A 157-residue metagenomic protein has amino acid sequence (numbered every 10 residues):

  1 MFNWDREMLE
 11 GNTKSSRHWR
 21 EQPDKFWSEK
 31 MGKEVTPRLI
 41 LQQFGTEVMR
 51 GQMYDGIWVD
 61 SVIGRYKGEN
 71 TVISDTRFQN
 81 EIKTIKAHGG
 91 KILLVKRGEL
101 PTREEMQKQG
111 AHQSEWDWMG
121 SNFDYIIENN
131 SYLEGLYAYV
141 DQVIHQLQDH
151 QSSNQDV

Functional and structural regions predicted by a protein language model:
M1-E69: ATP-dependent small-molecule kinase phosphotransfer cores that center on conserved nucleotide phosphate-binding segments
L41, I73, I127: Residue-level signature of catalytic and energy-coupling elements of molecular machines, predominantly ATP/GTP-dependent
S61, E81-V157: Small-molecule kinase domains that catalyze NTP-dependent phosphoryl transfer to phosphate-bearing small molecules
E69-T71, K91: Short active-site oxyanion
D75-F78: Short, well-ordered beta-to-alpha junction loops that form the rim of enzyme active sites and present histidine/acidic
